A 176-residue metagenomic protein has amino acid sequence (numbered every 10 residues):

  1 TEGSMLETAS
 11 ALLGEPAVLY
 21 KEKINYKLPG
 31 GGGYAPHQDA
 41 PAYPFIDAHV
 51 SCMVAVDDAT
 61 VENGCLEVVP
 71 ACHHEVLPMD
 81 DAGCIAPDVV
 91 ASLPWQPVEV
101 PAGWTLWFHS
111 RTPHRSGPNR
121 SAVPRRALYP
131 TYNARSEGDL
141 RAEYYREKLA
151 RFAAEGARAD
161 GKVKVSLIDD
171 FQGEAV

Functional and structural regions predicted by a protein language model:
T1-K23, P44-D47: Signature of the catalytic double-stranded beta-helix
E7, D39-Y43, V54-D57, S92-P97 (+1 more regions): Short helix-to-loop capping/linker segments positioned immediately adjacent to catalytic or ligand/cofactor-binding
E15-E22, G32-Y34, A48-V54, G64 (+1 more regions): Generic beta-strand structural signal
L19, F45-A48, V61, V90-S92 (+2 more regions): A generic fold-level signal
Y26-A40, D58-V61, R111, R115: Conserved short histidine dyad/triad with adjacent acidic residue
H37, P44-V61, E99-V100, W107 (+1 more regions): Short, conserved beta-strand element in jelly-roll/cupin
A59-G117, E137, A150-A153: Double-stranded beta-helix
T112-V176: Non-heme Fe(II)/2-oxoglutarate
